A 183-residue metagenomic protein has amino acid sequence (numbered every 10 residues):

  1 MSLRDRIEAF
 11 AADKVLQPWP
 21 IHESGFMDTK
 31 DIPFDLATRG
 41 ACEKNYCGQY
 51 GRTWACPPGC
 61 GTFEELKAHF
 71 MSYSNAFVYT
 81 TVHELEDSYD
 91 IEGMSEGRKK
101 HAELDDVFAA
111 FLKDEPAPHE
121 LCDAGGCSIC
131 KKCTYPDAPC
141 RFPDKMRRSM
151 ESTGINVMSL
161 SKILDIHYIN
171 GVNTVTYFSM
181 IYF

Functional and structural regions predicted by a protein language model:
S2-V15: N-terminal catalytic cores of peptidoglycan-degrading enzymes
R4, Q17-F183: Catalytic cores of enzyme domains
